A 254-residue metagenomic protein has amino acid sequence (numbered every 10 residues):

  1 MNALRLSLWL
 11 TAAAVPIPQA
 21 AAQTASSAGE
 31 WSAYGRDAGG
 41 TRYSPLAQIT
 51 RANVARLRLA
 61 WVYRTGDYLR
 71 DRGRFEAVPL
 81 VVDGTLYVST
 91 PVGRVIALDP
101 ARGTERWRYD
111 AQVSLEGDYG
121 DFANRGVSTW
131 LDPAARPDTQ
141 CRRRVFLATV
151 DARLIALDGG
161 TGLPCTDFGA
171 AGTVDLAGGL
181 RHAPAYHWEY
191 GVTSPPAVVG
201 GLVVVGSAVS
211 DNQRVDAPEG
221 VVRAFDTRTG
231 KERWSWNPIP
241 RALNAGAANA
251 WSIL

Functional and structural regions predicted by a protein language model:
A3-P16: Bacterial N-terminal signal peptides
A20-A22: Boundary at the C-terminal end of the N-terminal hydrophobic targeting segment
T24-R70, T104-G117, L163-A185, K231-P238 (+1 more regions): Aromatic (tryptophan-biased) beta-strands that constitute blades/sheets of beta-rich domains
W31-G35, G73-T90, Y119-R153, W188-R214 (+2 more regions): Repeat-blade elements of multi-bladed beta-propeller folds
I49-A52, L98, L157, F225: Hydrophobic/aromatic beta-strand positions that recur at structurally equivalent sites within the blades
T90-V92, D99, Y109-A111, L147-V150 (+6 more regions): Glycine-rich, histidine-containing beta strand-loop boundary motifs that form or position
L157, E219-K231: Beta-propeller blade signature
R241: Cytochrome P450 heme-binding "Cys pocket" and the immediately downstream C-terminal segment
